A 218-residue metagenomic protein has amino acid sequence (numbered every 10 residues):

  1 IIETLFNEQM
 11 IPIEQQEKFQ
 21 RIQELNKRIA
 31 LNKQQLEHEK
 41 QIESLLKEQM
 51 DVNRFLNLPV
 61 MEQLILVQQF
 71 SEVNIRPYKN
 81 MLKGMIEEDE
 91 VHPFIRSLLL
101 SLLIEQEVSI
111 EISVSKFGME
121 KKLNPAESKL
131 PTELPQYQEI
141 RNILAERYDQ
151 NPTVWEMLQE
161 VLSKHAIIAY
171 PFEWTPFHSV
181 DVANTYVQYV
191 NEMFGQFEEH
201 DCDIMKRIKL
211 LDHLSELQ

Functional and structural regions predicted by a protein language model:
I1-E62: Alpha-helical protein-protein interaction scaffolds
I1-I13, I86-E90, F117-L123: TPR/TPR-like (Sel1-like) alpha-helical repeat modules
E8-Q20, E90-L99, I110-I112: Boundary/linker segments of alpha-helical solenoid repeat arrays
L31-E39, Q63-V73, I95-Q106: Structural detector for internal amphipathic alpha-helices that build alpha-solenoid repeat scaffolds
S44-N53, I75-E87, S109-K116: Amphipathic alpha-helical scaffolding segments comprising HEAT/armadillo-like alpha-solenoid repeats
K47, E62-I65, N74-M81, I95 (+1 more regions): Structural recognition of alpha-solenoid helical scaffolds
F55-L58, E88-H92: Short coil turns that connect the paired helices of HEAT/ARM alpha-solenoid repeats
K121-Q218: Charged, low-complexity intrinsically disordered regulatory/assembly segments
